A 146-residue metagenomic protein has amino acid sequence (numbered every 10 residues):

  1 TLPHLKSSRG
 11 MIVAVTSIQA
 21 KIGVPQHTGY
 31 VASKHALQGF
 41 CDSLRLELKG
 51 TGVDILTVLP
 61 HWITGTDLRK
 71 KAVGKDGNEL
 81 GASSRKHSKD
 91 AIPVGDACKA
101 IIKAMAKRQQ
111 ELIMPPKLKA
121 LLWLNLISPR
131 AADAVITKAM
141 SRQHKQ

Functional and structural regions predicted by a protein language model:
T1-G10, R45-L46: Amphipathic alpha-helical dimer-interface segment in Rossmann-like NAD(P)H-dependent oxidoreductases
H4, A20-I22: Conserved catalytic-site region of short-chain dehydrogenase/reductase
S17: Residue(s) in the substrate-gating loop at a strand-loop-helix junction that position the organic substrate next
I22-T28: Active-site loop immediately N-terminal to the catalytic Tyr-X3-Lys motif of short-chain dehydrogenase/reductase
S33: Active-site helix of classical SDR
A36, F40-L48: Hydrophobic alpha-helix immediately C-terminal to the catalytic Tyr-X-X-X-Lys motif of short-chain
G50-P116: SDR active-site lid
R108-R142: A transmembrane-helix-recognition feature enriched in membrane-embedded lipid enzymes and envelope glyco-/phospholipid
